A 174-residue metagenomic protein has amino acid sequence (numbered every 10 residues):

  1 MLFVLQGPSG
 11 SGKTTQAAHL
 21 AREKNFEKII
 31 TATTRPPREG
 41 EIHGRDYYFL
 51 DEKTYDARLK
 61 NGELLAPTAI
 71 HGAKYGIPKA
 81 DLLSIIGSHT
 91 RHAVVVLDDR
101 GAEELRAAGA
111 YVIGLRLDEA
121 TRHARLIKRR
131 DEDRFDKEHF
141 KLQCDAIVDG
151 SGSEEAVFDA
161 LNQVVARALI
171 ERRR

Functional and structural regions predicted by a protein language model:
L5: Hydrophobic anchor at the beta1->P-loop junction of P-loop NTPases
P8: P-loop (Walker A) phosphate-binding loop of NTP-binding proteins
S11: ATP-binding Walker
T14: Walker A/P-loop
R22-I30: Post-Walker A helix-loop "phosphate-sensing" segment adjacent to the P-loop in P-loop NTPases
T34-A93: ATP-dependent small-molecule kinase phosphotransfer cores that center on conserved nucleotide phosphate-binding segments
H92-D99, A107-I127: Conserved phosphate-donor/acceptor-positioning beta-strand/loop module used by diverse small-molecule
A102, A124-R174: Small-molecule kinase domains that catalyze NTP-dependent phosphoryl transfer to phosphate-bearing small molecules
